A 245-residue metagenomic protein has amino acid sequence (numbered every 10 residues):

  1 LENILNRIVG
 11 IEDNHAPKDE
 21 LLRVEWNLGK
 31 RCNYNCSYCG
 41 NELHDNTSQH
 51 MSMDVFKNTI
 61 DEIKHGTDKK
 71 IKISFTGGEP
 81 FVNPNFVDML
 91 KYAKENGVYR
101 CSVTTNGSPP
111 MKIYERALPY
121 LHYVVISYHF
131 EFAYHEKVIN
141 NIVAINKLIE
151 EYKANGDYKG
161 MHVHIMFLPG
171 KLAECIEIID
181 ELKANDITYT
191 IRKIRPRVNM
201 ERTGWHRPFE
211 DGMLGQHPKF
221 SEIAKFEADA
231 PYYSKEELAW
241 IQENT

Functional and structural regions predicted by a protein language model:
L1-E25, E236-T245: N-terminal [4Fe-4S]-dependent radical SAM core
H15-V55: Canonical Radical SAM [4Fe-4S] cluster-binding loop centered on the CxxxCxxC motif and its immediate flanking residues
E42-L43, Y128-F130, I241-T245: Short, histidine-centered active-site or binding-site loop motifs used for metal coordination, general acid-base
N46, P110-M111, V198-N199: Generic structural signal for helix capping and beta-alpha/helix-loop junctions
T47, A133-E136, T203: Short, flexible/disordered intra-domain loops and linkers
M53-F75, N83-L182, T188-T190: Radical SAM/AdoMet-radical enzyme domain recognition
I187, R195-T245: Accessory C-terminal segments flanking Radical SAM cores
